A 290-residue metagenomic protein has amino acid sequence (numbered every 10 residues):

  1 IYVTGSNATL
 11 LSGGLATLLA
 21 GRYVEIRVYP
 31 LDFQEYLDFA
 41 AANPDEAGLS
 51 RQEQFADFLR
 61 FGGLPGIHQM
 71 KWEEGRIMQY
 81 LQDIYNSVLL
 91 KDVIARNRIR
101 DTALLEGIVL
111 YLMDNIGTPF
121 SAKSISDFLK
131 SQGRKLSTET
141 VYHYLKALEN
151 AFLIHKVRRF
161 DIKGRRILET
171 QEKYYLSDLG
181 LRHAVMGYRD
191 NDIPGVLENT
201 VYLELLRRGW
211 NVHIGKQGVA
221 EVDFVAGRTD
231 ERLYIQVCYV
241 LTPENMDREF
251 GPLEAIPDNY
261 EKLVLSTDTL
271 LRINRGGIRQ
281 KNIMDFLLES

Functional and structural regions predicted by a protein language model:
I1-Y2: Loop/turn-to-beta-strand initiation segments
S6-A8, S12-P119: Interdomain motor-coupling "hinge/lid" segment immediately C-terminal to the ATP-binding subdomain of NTP-driven enzymes
T9-G14, Q34-E35, E244, L271-R275 (+1 more regions): Switch/connector loops and helix/strand junctions flanking conserved nucleotide-binding motifs in nucleotide-processing
A20-V24, D230, D258-E261: Short glycine-/polar-rich loops that comprise or flank the Walker A/P-loop and associated switch/sensor motifs
W72-R232: Accessory nucleic acid-recognition modules appended to NTPase machines
L205, D223, I235, L253 (+1 more regions): Hydrophobic, well-ordered secondary-structure elements that form the walls of internal hydrophobic environments
G215-Q217, Y239-M284: Catalytic cores of nucleic-acid endonucleases
D230-T242: Active-site ExK catalytic segment of metal-dependent nucleases
